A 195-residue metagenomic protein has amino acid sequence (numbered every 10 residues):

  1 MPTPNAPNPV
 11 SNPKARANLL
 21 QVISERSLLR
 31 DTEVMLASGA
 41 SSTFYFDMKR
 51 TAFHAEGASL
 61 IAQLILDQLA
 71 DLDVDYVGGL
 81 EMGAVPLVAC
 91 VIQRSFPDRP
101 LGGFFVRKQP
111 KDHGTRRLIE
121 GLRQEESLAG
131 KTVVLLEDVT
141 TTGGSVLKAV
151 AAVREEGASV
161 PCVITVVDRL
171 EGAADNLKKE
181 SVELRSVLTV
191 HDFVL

Functional and structural regions predicted by a protein language model:
M1-L136, T140-L195: PRPP-associated nucleotide enzymes
